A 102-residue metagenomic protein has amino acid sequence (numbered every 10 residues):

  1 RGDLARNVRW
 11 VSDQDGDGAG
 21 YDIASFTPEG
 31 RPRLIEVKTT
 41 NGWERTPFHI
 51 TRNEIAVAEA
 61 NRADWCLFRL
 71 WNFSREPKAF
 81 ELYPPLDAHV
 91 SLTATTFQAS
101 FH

Functional and structural regions predicted by a protein language model:
R1, Y21-S25, R33-N41: Conserved catalytic cores of phosphodiester-cleaving nucleases, focusing on short active-site segments
G2-F26: A short acidic/basic microdomain associated with nuclease active sites
W10, V37-H89: Catalytic cores of nucleic-acid endonucleases
E29-R31, E76: Short acidic/polar mixed-charge low-complexity motifs
V90-H102: Intrinsically disordered, low-complexity terminal regions enriched in charged/polar residues
